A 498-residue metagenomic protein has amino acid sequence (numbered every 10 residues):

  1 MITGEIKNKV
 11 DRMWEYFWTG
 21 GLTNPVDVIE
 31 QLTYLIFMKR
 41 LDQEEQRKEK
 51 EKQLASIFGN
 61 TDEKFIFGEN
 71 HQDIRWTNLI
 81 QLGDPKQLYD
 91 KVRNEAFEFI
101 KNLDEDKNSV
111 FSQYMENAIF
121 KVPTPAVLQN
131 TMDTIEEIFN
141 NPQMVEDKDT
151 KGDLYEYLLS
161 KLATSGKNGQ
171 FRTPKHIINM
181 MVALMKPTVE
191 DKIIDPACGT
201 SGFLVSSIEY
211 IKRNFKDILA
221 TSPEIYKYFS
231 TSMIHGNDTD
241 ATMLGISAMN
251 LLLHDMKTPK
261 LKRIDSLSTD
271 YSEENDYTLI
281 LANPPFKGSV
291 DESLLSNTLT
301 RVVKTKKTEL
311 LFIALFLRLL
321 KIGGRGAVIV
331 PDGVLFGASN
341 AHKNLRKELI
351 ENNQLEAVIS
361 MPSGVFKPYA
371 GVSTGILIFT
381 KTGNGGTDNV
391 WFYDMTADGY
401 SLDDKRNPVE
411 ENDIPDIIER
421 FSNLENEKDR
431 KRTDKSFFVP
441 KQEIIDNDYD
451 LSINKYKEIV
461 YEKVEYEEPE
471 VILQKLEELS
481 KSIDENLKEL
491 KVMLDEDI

Functional and structural regions predicted by a protein language model:
M1-V189, K260-T269, S360-G364, T387-S401 (+1 more regions): Non-catalytic, mostly N-terminal accessory regions of nucleic-acid modification and defense proteins
I2, L22, K148, G152 (+9 more regions): S-adenosylmethionine
V28, L32, T239-I246, T305-F379: Conserved Class I SAM-dependent methyltransferase catalytic core
D42, T200, A241-T242, S268 (+5 more regions): Conserved nucleotide-binding/hydrolysis micro-motifs of P-loop NTPases
N168-A282, K287-S289, T298, K306 (+4 more regions): Conserved S-adenosyl-L-methionine
S232-H235, I264, S296-R301, M361-P362 (+1 more regions): Short beta-alpha connecting loops at secondary-structure transitions that line or flank enzyme active sites
Q354-L355, K367-I417: C-terminal, active-site-flanking charged/polar segments
